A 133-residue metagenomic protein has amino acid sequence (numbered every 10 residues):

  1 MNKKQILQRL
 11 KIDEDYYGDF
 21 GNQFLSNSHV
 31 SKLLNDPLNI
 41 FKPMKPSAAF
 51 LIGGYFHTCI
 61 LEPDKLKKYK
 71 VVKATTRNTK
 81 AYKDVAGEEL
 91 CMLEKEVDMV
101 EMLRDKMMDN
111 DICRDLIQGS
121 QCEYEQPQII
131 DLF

Functional and structural regions predicted by a protein language model:
M1-F133: Metal-dependent nuclease catalytic cores that hydrolyze phosphodiester bonds in DNA/RNA, characterized by
